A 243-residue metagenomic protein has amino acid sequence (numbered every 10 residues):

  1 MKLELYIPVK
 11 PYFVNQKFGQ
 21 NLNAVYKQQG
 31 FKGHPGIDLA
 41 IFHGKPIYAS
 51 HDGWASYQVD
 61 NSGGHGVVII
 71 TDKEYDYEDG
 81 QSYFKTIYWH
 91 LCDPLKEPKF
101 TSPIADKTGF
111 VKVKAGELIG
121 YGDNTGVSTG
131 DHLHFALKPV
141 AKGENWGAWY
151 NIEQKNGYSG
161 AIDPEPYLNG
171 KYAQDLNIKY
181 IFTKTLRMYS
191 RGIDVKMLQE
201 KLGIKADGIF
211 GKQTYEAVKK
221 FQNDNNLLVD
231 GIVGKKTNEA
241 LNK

Functional and structural regions predicted by a protein language model:
M1-F13, D76-F84, F100-E117, A136-I181: Acidic, glycine-rich catalytic/binding loops that coordinate metals and/or anionic ligands
M1-V67, E74-E78, A115, N124 (+1 more regions): Surface-exposed, glycine-biased beta-strand/turn segments
H34, A49-K107, D131-P139: Zn2+-dependent peptidoglycan hydrolase active-site motif and core
F42, Y48, A105-K114, M197: Residue-level recognition of short, solvent-exposed, well-ordered loop/turn junctions that link secondary-structure
G116-I119, V218-F221: Conserved hydrophobic/aromatic packing and binding residues within compact polymer-binding modules
N169-G208: Acidic, Ser/Thr/Pro/Gly-enriched interdomain connector segments
M197-A206, K219-V229: Extended, structured, electrostatic nucleic-acid-contact surfaces
